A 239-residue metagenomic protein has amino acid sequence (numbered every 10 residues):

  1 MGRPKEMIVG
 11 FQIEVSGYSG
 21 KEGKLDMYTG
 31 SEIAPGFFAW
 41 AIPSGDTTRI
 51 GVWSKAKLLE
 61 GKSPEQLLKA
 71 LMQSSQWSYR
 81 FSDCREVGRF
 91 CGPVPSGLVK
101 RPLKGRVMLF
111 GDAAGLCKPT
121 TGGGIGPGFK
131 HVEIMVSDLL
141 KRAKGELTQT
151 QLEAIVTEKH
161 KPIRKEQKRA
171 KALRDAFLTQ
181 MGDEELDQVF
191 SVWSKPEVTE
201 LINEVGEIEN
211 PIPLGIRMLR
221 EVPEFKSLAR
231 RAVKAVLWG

Functional and structural regions predicted by a protein language model:
M1-S82, P95-V99, G115: Predominantly flavin-linked oxidoreductase catalytic cores and closely associated redox partners
K5-S19, L68-C84, G97-K100, F129-I134 (+3 more regions): Charged, low-complexity, helix/coiled-coil-prone segments
E14-V15, G23, Y28-T29, G36-I42 (+6 more regions): Broad hydrophobic/π-residue packing in well-ordered secondary structure
M27-A34, K57-E60, S75-Y79, E86-G97 (+4 more regions): A general structural signal for short secondary-structure boundary/capping elements
T29-D46, G92-G111, K159-D175: A broadly tuned preference for mixed-charge, low-complexity surface segments
L59-L139, A143-K144, T150, I155: FAD/FMN-dependent oxidoreductases across multiple families
S137-G239: C-terminal helical "tail/cap" subdomain of flavin- and related membrane-associated enzymes
